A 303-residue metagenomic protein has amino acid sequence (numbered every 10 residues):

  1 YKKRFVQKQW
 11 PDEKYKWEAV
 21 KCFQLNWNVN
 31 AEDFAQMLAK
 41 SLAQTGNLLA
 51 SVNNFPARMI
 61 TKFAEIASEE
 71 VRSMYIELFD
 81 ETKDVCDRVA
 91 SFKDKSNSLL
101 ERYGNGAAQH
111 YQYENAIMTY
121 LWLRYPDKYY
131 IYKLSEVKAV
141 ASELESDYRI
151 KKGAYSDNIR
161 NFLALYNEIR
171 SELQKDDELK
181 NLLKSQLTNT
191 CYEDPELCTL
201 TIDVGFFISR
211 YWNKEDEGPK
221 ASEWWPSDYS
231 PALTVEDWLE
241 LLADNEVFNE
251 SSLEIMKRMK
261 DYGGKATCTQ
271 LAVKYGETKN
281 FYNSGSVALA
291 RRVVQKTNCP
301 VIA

Functional and structural regions predicted by a protein language model:
Y1-H110, P126-S222: An N-terminal alpha-helical hairpin/helix-loop-helix interaction module that forms a charged, gly/pro-flexible surface
Y125-D127, M259-G263: Short helix-capping/hinge SLiMs at alpha-helix to coil transitions
F162-Y166, T278-T297: Short amphipathic alpha-helical interaction segments
Y229-N245: Short, Lys/Arg-enriched N-terminal segment that forms or immediately precedes the first helix of a structured domain
E246-S252: Short helix-coil-helix linker/hinge
L253-K257: Hydrophobic residues on short alpha-helical segments
K265-V273: Short acidic, hydrophobic short linear motifs in intrinsically disordered regions
